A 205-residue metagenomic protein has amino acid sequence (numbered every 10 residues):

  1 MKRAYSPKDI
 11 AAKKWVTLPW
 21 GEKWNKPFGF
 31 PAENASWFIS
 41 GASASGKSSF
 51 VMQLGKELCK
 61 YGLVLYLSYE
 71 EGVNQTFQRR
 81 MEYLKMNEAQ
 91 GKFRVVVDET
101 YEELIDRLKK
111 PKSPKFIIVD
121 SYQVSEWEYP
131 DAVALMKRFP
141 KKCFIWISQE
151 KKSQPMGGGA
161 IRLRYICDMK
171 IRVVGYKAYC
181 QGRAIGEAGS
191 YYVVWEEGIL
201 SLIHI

Functional and structural regions predicted by a protein language model:
M1, Y66, E70, I117-D120 (+1 more regions): Short low-polarity hydrophobic stretches
M1-K13: Charged, amphipathic alpha-helical linker segments immediately N-terminal to NTP-binding catalytic cores
K13-K14, S201: Phosphate-handling catalytic cores of nucleic-acid transaction enzymes
V16-P31: Pre-Walker A adenine-sensing motif
A32-G41, S49, Q53, D98-Y192: P-loop NTPase motor core
E33-E102: Conserved P-loop
E197-G198: Glycine-rich, acidic loop segments that terminate in or are immediately followed by a histidine
I203-I205: Conserved small/polar residues in nucleotide/adenosyl-binding loops
